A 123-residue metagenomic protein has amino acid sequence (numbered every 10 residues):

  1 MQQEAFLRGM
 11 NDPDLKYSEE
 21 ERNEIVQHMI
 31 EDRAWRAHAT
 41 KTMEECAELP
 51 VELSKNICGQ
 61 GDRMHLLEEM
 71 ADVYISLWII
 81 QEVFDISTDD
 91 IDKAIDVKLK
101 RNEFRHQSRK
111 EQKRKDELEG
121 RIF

Functional and structural regions predicted by a protein language model:
Q2-M70, Y74-F123: Flexible "arm" and connector segments at domain edges
